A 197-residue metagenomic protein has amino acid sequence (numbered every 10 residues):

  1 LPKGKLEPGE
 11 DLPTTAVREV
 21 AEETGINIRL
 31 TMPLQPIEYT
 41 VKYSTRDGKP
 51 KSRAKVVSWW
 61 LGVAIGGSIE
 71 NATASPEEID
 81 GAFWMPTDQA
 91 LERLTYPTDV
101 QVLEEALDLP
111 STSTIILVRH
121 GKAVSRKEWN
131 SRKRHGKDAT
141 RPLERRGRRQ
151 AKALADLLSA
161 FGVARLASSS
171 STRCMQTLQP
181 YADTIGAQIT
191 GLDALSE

Functional and structural regions predicted by a protein language model:
L6, T112-S196: Active-site-proximal alpha-helix that buttresses catalytic centers in soluble enzyme cores
L6-M32, I37-T95: Unchanged
L12, T95-T98, R146, Q150: Soluble or luminal CAZymes and related metallo-dependent hydrolases
T15, E19, Q101-E105, A153: Alpha-helical elements of Rossmann-like donor-binding domains used by nucleotide-donor carbohydrate transfer enzymes
I28, M32, S68, T98 (+2 more regions): Secondary-structure boundary/capping signal
P50, A72-T73, E105-A106, D156-L157: Short, flexible, glycine/charge-rich loop motifs used to bind or transfer phosphoryl groups or to couple energy/partner
M85-T112: Short, structured interface segments
